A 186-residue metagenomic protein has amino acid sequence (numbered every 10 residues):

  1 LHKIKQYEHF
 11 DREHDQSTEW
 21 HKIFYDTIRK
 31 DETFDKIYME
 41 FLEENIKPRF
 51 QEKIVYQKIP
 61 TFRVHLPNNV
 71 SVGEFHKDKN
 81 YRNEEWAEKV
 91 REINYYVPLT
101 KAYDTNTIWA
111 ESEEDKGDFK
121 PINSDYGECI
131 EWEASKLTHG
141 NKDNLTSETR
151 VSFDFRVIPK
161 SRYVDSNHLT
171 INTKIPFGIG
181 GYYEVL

Functional and structural regions predicted by a protein language model:
L1-E13: Glycine/small-residue-rich interface belts in oligomeric ring/scaffold proteins and their assembly partners
E13-N69, G73-E88: Signature of the catalytic double-stranded beta-helix
I54-L66, N106-E113, C129, H139: Generic preference for hydrophobic/aromatic residues in regular secondary structure cores
P60-F62, Y95-V97, F153-V157: A structural signal for short, well-ordered beta-strand segments
H65-P67, D78, P98, E133-S135 (+1 more regions): Structured loops at beta-to-helix junctions and adjacent beta-edge loops in soluble globular domains
H65-P67, T100-A102, E113, I158-R162: Generic structural motif
S71-E131, R150: Catalytic core of non-heme Fe(II) oxygenases with the double-stranded beta-helix
E114-L186: Catalytic core of Fe(II)/2-oxoglutarate
